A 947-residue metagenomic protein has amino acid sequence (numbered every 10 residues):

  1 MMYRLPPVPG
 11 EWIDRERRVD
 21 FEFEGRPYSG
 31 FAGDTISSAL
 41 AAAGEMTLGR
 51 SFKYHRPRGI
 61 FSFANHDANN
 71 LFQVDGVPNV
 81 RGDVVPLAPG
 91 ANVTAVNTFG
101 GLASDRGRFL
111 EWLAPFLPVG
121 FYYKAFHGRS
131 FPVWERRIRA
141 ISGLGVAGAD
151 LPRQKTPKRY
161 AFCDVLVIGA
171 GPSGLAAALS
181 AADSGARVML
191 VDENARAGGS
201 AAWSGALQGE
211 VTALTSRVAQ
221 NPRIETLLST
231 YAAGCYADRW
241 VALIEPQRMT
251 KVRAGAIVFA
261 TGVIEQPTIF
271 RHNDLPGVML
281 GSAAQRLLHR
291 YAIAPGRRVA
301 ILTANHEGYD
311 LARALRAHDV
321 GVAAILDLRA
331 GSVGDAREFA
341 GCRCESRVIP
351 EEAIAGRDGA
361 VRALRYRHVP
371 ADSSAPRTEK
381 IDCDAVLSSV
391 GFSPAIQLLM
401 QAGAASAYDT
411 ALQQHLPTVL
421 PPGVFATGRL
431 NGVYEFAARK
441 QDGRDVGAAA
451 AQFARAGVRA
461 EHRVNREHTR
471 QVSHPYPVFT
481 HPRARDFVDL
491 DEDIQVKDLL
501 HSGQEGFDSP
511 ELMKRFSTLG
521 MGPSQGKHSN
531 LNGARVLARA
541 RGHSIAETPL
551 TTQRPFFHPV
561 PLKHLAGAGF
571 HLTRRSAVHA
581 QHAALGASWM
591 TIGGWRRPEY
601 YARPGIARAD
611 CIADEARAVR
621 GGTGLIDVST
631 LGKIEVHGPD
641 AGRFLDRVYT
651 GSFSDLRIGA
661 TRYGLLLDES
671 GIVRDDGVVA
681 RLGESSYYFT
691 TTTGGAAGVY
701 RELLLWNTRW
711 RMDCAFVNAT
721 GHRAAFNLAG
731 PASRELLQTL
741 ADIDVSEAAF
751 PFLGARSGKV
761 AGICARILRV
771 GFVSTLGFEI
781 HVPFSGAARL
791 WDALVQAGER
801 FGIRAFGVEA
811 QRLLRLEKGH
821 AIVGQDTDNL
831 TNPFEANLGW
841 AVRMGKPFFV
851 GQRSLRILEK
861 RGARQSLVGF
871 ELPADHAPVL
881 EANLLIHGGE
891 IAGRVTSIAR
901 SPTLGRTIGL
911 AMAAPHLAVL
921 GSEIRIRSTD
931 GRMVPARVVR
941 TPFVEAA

Functional and structural regions predicted by a protein language model:
M1-T573: Residues forming the flavin
S38-L48, P639-L656, E735, T739-D744: A short, contiguous, amphipathic alpha-helix enriched in charged residues
V191, V263, A613-S629, V673-S686 (+2 more regions): Residues forming anionic-ligand binding surfaces in small-molecule and nucleic-acid pockets of primarily soluble enzymes
A411, V472-P475, D614-G621, L666-D676 (+3 more regions): Short amphipathic beta-strand starts and helix->beta connectors
M513-F516, N532, A540-L667, I672: Acidic, proline/glycine-enriched N-terminal capping motif
R575, H579, A583-A584, R597 (+1 more regions): Conserved, structured C-terminal
D655-S685, T690-L705: Well-ordered mid-protein domain cores that form the structural environment of catalytic cofactors
